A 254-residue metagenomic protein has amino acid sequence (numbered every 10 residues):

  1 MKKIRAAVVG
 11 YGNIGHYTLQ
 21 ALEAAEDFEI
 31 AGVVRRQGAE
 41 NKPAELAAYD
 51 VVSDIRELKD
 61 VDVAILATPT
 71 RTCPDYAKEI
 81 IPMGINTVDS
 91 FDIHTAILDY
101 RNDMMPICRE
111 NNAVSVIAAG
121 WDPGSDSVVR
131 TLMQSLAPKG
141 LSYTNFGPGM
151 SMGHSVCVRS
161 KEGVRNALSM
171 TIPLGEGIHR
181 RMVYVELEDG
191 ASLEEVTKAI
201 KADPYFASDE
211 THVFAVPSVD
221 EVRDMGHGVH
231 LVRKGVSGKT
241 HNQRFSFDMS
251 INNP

Functional and structural regions predicted by a protein language model:
M1-P82: N-terminal glycine-/serine-/threonine-rich beta1-alpha1-beta2 phosphate-ribose binding loop of Rossmann-like
H16, A25-I55, G149-P254: C-terminal substrate-binding/catalytic lobe of Rossmann-fold NAD(P)-dependent oxidoreductases
G38, D92-T95, G120-W121: Short, ordered loop/turn segments at secondary-structure junctions
A47-V52, M104-C108, M133-L136: Short, hinge-like loop/turn segments at secondary-structure boundaries
N86-T87: A short hydrophobic/small-residue beta-strand
F91-S115: Rossmann-fold NAD(P)-binding glycine/threonine-rich loop
M105, S125-L141, V156-A167, Y205-F206: Oxidoreductase and adenylate-handling cofactor-binding alpha/beta cores
N111-M152, P254: Adenosine-phosphate binding glycine-rich loop
